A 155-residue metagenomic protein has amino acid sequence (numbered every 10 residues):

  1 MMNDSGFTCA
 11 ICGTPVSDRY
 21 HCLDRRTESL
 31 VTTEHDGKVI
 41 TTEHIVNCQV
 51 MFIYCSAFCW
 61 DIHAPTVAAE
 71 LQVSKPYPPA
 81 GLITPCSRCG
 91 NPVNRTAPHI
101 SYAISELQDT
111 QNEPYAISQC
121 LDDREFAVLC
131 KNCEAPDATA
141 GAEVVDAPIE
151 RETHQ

Functional and structural regions predicted by a protein language model:
M1, V46, M51, Y77-P78 (+1 more regions): Secretory-pathway extracellular proteins and peptide precursors enriched for disulfide-bonded cysteines
M1, W60-P85, I117, G141-E152: Intrinsic disorder/low-complexity detector
S5-N47, I83-D122: Short recognition patches in nucleic-acid-associated and regulatory proteins
G6, F52, S56, I83 (+1 more regions): Residues immediately within or flanking Cys/His clusters that coordinate Zn2+ in small zinc-binding modules
G13, S56-H63, G90, E134: Cys/His-coordinated zinc-binding microdomains
D18-R19, D61, P65, R95-T96 (+1 more regions): Short, non-ligating residues that shape and space the ligands of small metal-coordination modules and catalytic
V39-V46, F58-T66, A138: Hydrophobic, well-ordered secondary-structure scaffolds
I104-Q155: Structured core of small recognition/catalytic domains
